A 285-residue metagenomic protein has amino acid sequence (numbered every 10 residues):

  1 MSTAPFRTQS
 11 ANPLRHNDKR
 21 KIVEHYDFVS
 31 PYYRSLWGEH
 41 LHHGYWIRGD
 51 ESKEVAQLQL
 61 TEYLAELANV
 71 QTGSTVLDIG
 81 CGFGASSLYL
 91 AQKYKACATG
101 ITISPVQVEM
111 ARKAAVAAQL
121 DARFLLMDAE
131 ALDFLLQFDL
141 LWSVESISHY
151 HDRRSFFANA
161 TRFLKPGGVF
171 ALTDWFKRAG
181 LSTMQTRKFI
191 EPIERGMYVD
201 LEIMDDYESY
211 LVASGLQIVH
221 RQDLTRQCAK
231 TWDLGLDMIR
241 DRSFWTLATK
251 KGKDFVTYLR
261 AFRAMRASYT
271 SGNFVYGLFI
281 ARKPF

Functional and structural regions predicted by a protein language model:
M1-S35: N-terminal auxiliary segments of SAM/dcSAM-dependent transferases
E39-H43, E51-T72: Conserved alpha-helix/loop element of class I SAM-dependent methyltransferases that forms part of the SAM/SAH-binding
L77, S86-A131: Class I SAM-dependent methyltransferase SAM/SAH-binding core
E130-L141: A short acidic, Gly/Pro-enriched loop at the edge of an enzyme's catalytic core that lines a small-molecule cofactor
R154-V169: A short glycine-rich, Lys/Arg-flanked "PGG" loop and its adjoining helix->strand segment in the class I
F176-Y198: Short, glycine-/aromatic-enriched active-site segment of Class I SAM-dependent methyltransferases
V199-G215, R221: Short alpha-helix
H220-F285: Conserved Class I S-adenosyl-L-methionine
